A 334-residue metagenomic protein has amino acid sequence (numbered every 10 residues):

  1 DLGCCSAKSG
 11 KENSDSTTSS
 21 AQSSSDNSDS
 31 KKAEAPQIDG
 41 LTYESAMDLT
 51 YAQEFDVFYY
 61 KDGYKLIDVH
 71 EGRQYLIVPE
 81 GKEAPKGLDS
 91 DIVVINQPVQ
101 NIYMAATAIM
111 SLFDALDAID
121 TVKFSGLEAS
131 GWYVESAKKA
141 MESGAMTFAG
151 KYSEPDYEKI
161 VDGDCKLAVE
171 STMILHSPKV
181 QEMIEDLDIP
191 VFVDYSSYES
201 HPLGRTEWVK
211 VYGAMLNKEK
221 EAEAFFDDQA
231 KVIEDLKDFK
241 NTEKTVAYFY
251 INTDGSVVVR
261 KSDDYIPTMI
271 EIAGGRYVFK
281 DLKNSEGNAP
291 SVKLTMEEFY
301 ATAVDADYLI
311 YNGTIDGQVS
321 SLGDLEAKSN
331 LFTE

Functional and structural regions predicted by a protein language model:
G3-M110, E221-A247: Bacterial Sec-exported substrate-binding components of ABC uptake systems
K65-V69, R73-V161, L167-I174: A short, structured surface patch at a secondary-structure boundary
N96-V99, A106-F113, Y157, S177-Q181 (+8 more regions): Extracytoplasmic/secreted envelope proteins and their assembly/folding machinery, especially bacterial periplasmic
Q100, T107-F113, A118, S125-S136 (+3 more regions): Extracytoplasmic ligand-binding site segments that recognize negatively charged/polar headgroups
M104-T107, D114-A118, D162-C165, E185-I189 (+6 more regions): Sec-exported extracytoplasmic/periplasmic mature domains
F124, E170, D194, K280 (+1 more regions): Short beta-strand and adjacent tight-turn residues that come in two discontinuous sequence segments and form the edges
A145, E158, D162-S171, H176-S256 (+1 more regions): Extracytoplasmic substrate-binding proteins
D238-G323: Flexible, glycine-rich surface segments
